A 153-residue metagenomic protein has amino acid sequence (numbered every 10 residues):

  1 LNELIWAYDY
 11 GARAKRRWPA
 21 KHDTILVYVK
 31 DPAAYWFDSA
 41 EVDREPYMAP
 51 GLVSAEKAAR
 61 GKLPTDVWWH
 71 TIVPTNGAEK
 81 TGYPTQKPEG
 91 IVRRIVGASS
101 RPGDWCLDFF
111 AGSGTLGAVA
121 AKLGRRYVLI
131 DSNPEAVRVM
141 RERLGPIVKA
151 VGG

Functional and structural regions predicted by a protein language model:
L1-V151: Core catalytic lobe of class I
